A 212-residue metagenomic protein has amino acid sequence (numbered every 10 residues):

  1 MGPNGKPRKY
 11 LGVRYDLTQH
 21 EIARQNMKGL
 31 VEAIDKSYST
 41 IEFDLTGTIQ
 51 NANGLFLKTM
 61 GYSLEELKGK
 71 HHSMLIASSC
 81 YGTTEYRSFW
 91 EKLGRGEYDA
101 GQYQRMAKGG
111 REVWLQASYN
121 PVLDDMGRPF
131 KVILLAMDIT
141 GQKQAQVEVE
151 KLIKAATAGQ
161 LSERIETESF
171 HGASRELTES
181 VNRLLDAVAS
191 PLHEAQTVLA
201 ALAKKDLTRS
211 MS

Functional and structural regions predicted by a protein language model:
M1, L11, D99-Q104, G109-A117 (+1 more regions): PAS/PAC sensory module
K6-D16, R128-D138: PAS-family sensory domains
Q19-K36, K58, E65, R87-E91 (+3 more regions): Polar/charged heptad-repeat coiled-coil helices used as signal-transmission/dimerization stalks
S39, E85, D99-Q104, M211: PAS and PAS-like sensory modules
T40, G47-Q50, S174: Conserved hydrophobic beta-strand signature of PAS-family and PAS-like sensory domains
T46, Q50-K58, K70: PAS/LOV sensory domain surfaces, especially short acidic/polar patches at coil-to-helix junctions
E66-C80: PAS-family sensory/regulatory domains
N120-V122: Output-coupling edge of small sensory domains
